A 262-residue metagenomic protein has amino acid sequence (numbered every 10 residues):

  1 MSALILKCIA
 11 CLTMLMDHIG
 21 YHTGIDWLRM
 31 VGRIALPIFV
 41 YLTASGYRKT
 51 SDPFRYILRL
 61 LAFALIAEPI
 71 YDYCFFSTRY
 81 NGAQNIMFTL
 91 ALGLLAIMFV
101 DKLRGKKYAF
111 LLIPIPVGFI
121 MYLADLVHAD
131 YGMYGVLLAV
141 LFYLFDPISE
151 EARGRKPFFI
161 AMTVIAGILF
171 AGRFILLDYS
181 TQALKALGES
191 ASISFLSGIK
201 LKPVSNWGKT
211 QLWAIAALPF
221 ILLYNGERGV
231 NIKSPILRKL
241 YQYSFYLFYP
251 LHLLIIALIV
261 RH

Functional and structural regions predicted by a protein language model:
M1-H262: Alpha-helical transmembrane segments and their immediate juxtamembrane cytosolic regions
